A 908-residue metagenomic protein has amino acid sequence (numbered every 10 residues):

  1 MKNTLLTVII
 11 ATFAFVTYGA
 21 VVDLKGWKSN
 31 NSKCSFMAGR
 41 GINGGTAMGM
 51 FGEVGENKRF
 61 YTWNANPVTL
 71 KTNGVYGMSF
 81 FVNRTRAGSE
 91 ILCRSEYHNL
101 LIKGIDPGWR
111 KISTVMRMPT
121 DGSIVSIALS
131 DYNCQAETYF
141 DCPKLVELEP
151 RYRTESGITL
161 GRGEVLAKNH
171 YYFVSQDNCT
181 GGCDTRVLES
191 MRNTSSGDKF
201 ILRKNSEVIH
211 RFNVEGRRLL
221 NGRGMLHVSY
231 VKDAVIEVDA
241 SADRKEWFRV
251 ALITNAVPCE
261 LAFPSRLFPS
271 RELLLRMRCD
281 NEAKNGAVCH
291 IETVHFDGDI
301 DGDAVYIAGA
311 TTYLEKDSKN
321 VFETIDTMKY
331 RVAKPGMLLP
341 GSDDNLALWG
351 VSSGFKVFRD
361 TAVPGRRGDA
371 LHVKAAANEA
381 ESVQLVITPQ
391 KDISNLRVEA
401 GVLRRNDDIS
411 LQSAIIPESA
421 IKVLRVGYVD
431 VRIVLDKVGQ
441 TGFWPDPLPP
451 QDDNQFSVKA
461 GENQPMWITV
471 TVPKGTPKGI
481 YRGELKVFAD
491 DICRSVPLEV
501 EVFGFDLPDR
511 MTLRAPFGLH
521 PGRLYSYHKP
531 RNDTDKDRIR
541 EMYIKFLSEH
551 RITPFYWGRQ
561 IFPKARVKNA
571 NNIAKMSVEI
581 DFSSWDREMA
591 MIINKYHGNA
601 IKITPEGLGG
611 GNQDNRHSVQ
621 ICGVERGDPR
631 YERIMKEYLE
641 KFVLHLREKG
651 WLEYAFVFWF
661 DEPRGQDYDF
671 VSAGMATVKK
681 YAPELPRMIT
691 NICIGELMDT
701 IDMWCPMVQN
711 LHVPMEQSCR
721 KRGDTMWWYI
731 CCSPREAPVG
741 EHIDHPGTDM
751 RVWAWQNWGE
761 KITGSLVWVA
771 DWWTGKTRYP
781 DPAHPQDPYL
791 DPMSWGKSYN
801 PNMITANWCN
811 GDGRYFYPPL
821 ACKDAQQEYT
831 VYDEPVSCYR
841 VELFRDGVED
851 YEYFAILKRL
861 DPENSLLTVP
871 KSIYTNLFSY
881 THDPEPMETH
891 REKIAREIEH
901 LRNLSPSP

Functional and structural regions predicted by a protein language model:
F15, A20-E155, M328-Q464, T476-P477 (+1 more regions): Extracellular and organelle-lumenal recognition/adhesion modules and their flexible linkers in secreted
V21-D23, S113, R117-T120, S130-R162 (+3 more regions): Extracellular polysaccharide-targeting segments
V21-G49, G163-S195: Extracellular glycan-recognition surfaces and repeat-rich motifs
V54-G74, S195-N221, P258-C259: Short beta-strands within extracellular/lumenal beta-sheet-rich domains
T72, M78, L92-S95, G163-F173 (+5 more regions): Catalytic domains of carbohydrate-active enzymes that cleave complex glycans
T72-R84, V214-V231: A short beta-strand element within beta-rich, extracytoplasmic domains of secreted/secretory-pathway proteins
D239-D243: Conserved Ser/Thr-centered positions that define the repeating blades of beta-propeller domains
T388, V402-R404, V429-D430, G439-S457 (+7 more regions): Aromatic-lined carbohydrate-binding surfaces of glycoside hydrolases
